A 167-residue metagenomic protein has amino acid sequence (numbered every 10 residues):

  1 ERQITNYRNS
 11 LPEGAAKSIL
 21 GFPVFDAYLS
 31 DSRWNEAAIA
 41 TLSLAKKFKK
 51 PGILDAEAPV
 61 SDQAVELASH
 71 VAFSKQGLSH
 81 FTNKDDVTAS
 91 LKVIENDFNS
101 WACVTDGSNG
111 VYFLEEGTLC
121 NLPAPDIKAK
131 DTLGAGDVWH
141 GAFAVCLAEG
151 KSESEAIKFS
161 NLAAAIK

Functional and structural regions predicted by a protein language model:
E1-A27, S32: Conserved phosphate-binding/catalytic loop of the ribokinase/pfkB sugar-kinase fold
N6-N9, F73-K75, A124: Active-site donor-binding loop signature of nucleotide-sugar glycosyltransferases
N9-S18, E36-A37, I53-P59: Active-site glycine-rich loop that binds ribose-phosphate moieties when present
S32-A40: Active-site-adjacent beta->alpha loops and helix N-cap segments on the catalytic face of soluble alpha/beta enzymes
R33, S74-Q76, F143: Short glycine-/small-residue-rich Rossmann-like dinucleotide-binding loops
I39-L42, K46-N121: Conserved phosphate/ATP/ADP-binding segment of small-molecule kinases
V87-K167: Conserved phosphate-binding/catalytic region of the ribokinase-like
